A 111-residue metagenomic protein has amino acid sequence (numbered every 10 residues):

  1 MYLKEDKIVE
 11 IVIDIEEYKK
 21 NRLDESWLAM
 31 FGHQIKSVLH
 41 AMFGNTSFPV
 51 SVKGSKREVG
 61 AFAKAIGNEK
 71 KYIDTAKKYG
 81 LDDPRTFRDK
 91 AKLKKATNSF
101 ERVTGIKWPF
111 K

Functional and structural regions predicted by a protein language model:
M1-K4, D83: N-terminal, signal-peptide-adjacent pro-regions of secreted proteins that encode processing/targeting information
L3-S26: Proteolytic processing junctions in secreted/extracellular precursors, especially proprotein convertase/trypsin-like
S26-K36: Cleaved targeting-peptide boundary
L39-G67: Short, charge/polar-rich alpha-helical segments
A61-A76, A96, V103: Non-transmembrane amphipathic alpha-helical segments
K71, D89-A91: Amphipathic alpha-helical segments in structured regions that serve as interaction surfaces
T75-F87: Charged, low-complexity interaction regions
K92-K111: Amphipathic alpha-helical coiled-coil segments
